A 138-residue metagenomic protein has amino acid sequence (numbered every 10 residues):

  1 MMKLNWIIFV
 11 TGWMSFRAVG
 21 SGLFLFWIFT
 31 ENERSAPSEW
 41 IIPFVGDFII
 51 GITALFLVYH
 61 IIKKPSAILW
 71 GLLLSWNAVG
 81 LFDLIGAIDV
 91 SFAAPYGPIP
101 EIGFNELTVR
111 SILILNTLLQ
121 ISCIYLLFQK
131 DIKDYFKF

Functional and structural regions predicted by a protein language model:
M1-V19, K130-D131, Y135-F138: Cytosolic juxtamembrane helix and N-cap/initiation of the first transmembrane helix
I8-T11, P37-F48, W70, L74-N77 (+1 more regions): Hydrophobic alpha-helical segments of membrane proteins, primarily the transmembrane helices and their short helical
W13-I49: Hydrophobic transmembrane helix segments
F16-G22, W76-A87: Aromatic-anchored segments of alpha-helical transmembrane domains
I28-I42, G86-I112: Interfacial non-cytosolic loop connecting adjacent transmembrane helices
I49-F56, I114-L127: Hydrophobic cores of alpha-helical transmembrane segments in multi-pass inner/ER membrane proteins, independent
V58-L81: Loop-to-transmembrane helix junctions at the membrane interface
I61-I68, I124-F138: Cytosolic juxtamembrane helix at the C-terminal end of the final transmembrane segment
